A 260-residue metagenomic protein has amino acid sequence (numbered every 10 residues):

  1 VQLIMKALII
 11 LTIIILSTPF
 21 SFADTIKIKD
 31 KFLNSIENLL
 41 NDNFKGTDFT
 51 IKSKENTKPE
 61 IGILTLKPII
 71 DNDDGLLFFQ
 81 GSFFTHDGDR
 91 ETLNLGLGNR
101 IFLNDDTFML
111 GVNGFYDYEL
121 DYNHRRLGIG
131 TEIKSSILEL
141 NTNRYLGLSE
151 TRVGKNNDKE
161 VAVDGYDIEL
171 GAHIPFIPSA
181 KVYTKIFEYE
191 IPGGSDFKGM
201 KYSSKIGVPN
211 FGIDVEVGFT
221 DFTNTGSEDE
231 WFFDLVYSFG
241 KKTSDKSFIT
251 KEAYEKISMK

Functional and structural regions predicted by a protein language model:
L3-A23: Classical Sec-dependent N-terminal signal peptides that target proteins to the secretory pathway
A23-G88: Outer-membrane beta-barrel initiation region
D24-N41, L148-D196, K201, G207-K260: Flexible, glycine-rich linker and terminal segments associated with outer-membrane beta-barrel/transport systems
K45, T57-I63, G75, D89-L95 (+6 more regions): Residues that define the transmembrane beta-barrel architecture of outer-membrane proteins
K45-S53, G75-H86, F108-E119, I129 (+4 more regions): Transmembrane beta-strand segments that form the barrel wall of outer-membrane beta-barrel proteins
K52, E119-D121, K155-V161: Extracellular/periplasm-exposed beta-strand and loop segments of Gram-negative cell-envelope proteins, dominated by
E55, I69-D73, T85-D87, I101-D106 (+5 more regions): Outer-membrane beta-barrel strand-turn architecture
I63-K67, L95-N99, G114, I129-S135 (+3 more regions): Residues on the lipid-exposed face of transmembrane beta-strands in outer-membrane beta-barrel proteins
